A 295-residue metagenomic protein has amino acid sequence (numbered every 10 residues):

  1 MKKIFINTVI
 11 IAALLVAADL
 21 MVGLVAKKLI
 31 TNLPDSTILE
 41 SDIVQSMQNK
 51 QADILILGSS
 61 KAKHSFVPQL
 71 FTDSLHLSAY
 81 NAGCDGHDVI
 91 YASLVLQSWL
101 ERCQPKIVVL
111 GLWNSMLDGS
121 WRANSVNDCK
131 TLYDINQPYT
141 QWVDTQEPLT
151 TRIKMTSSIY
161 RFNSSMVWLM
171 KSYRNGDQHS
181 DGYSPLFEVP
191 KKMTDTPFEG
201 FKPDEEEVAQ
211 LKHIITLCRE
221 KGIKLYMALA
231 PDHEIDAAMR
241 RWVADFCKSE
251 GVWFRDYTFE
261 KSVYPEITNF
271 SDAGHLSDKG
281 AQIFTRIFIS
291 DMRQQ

Functional and structural regions predicted by a protein language model:
K3-L24: Hydrophobic membrane-insertion alpha-helices, especially the h-region of bacterial N-terminal signal peptides
V25-Q45: Alpha-helical transmembrane signal-anchor/signal-peptide segments
Q51-A52, L77-S78, Q104-I107, R219-L225 (+1 more regions): Loop/turn elements at helix/coil->beta-strand transitions in domains of secreted/extracellular proteins
L57, K61-D144: Membrane-embedded segments
G83, L229, D256-T258: Residue-level recognition of beta-strand->loop/alpha-helix junctions
G86-I90, K202-E205, P231-M239: Acidic-and-aromatic substrate-binding clefts and catalytic sites of carbohydrate-active enzymes
S125-I223: Secreted/periplasmic serine-hydrolase-like ester/acetyl group-modifying domain
R241-W242, F246-Q295: C-terminal regions of proteins
